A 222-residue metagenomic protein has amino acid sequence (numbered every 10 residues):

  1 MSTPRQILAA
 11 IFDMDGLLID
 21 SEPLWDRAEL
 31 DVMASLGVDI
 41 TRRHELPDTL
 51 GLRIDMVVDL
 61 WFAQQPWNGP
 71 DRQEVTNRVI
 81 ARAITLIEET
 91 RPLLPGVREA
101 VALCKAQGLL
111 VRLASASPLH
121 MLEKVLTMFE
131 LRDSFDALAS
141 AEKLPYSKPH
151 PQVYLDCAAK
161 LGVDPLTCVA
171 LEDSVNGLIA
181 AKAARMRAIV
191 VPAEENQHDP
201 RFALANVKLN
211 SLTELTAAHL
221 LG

Functional and structural regions predicted by a protein language model:
M1-L8, A102-K105, P118-G222: Asp-based, Mg2+/Mn2+-dependent phosphohydrolase catalytic module
S2-E45: Active-site neighborhood of HAD-like aspartate-dependent phosphohydrolases
L17, S115-S117: Conserved phosphate-coupling serine/threonine residues in phosphotransfer and NTP-handling enzymes
D26, L30, I54-D59, T76 (+3 more regions): An amphipathic alpha-helix signature
V32-L36, E99-L109: A short, Lys/Arg-enriched amphipathic alpha-helix followed by its capping loop at the start of a domain
S35-P66, P95: Alpha-helical substrate-recognition element adjacent to the catalytic core
V38-I40, W67, L131, G162-V163: Helix N-cap/coil-helix junction residues
L60-E99, L109: Metal-dependent phosphoesterase signature
